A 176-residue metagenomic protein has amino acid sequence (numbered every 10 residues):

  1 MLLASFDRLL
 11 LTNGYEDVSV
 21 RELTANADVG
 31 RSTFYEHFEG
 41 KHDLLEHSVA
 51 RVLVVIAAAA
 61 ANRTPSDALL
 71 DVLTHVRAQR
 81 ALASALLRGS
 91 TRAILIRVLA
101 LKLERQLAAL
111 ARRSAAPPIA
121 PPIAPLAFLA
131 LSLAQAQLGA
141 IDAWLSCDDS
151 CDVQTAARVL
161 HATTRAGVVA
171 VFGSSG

Functional and structural regions predicted by a protein language model:
L3-D7, L11, E16-V20, A25-D28 (+5 more regions): An amphipathic alpha-helix adjacent to DNA-recognition modules
S5, L9, A136-A143: Amphipathic alpha-helical interface segments
V18-S19, S84-L86, L95, V153: Short, hydrophobic secondary-structure boundary micro-motifs
D67, D71, R92-P118, A124-G139 (+3 more regions): Amphipathic alpha-helical packing segments from all-alpha helical-bundle domains
L86-G89, I119-A124, S150-Q154: Short, surface-exposed loop/turn segments at secondary-structure junctions
R112, A143-G176: C-terminal peripheral helix-coil segments that are non-catalytic and often amphipathic
